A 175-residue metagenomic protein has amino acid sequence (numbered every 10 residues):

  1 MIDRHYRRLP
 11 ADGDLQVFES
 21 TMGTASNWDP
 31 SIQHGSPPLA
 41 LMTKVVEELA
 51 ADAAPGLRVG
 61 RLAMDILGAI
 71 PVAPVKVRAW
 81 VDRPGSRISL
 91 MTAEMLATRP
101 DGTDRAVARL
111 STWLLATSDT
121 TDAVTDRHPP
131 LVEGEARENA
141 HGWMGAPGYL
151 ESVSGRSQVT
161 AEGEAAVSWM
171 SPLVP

Functional and structural regions predicted by a protein language model:
M1-P175: Terminal targeting signals and extreme-terminal segments of soluble enzymes
